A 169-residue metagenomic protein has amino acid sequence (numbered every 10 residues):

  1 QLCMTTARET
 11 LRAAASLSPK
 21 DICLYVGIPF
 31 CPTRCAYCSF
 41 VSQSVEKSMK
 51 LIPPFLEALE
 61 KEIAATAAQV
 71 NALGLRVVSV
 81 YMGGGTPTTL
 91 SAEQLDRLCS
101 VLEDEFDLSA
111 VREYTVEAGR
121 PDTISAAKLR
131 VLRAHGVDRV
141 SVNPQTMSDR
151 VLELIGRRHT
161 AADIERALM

Functional and structural regions predicted by a protein language model:
Q1-L24, L73: N-terminal [4Fe-4S]-dependent radical SAM core
D21-C23, C35, E113: Structural motif
D21-C23, F30, E46-K50: Hydrophobic secondary-structure block in the mid-to-C-terminal portion of proteins
Y25-G27, G83-G84: Residues at the beta-strand->loop junction immediately N-terminal to the Walker
G27-S42: Local cysteine-cluster metal-coordination motifs and their immediate loop/turn environment, predominantly Fe-S cluster
S42-M169: Conserved non-cysteine loop/helix-boundary elements of the Radical SAM core domain that shape
